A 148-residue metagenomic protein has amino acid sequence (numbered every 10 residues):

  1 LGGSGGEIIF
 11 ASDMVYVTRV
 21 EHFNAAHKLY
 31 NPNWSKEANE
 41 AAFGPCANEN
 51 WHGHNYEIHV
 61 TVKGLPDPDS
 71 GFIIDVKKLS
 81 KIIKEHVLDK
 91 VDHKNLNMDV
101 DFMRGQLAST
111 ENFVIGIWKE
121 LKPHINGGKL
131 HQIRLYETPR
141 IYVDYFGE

Functional and structural regions predicted by a protein language model:
L1-E148: Charge-rich, low-complexity N-terminal segments
